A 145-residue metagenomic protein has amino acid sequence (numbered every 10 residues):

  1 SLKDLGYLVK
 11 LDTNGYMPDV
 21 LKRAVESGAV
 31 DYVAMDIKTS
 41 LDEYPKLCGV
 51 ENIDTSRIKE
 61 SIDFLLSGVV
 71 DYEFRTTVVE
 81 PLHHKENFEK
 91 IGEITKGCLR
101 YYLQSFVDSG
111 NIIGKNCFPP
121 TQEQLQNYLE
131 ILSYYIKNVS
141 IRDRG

Functional and structural regions predicted by a protein language model:
S1-Q122: Conserved AdoMet/S-adenosylmethionine-binding subsite of the radical SAM
Q126-G145: A C-terminal junction/extension of Radical SAM enzymes
